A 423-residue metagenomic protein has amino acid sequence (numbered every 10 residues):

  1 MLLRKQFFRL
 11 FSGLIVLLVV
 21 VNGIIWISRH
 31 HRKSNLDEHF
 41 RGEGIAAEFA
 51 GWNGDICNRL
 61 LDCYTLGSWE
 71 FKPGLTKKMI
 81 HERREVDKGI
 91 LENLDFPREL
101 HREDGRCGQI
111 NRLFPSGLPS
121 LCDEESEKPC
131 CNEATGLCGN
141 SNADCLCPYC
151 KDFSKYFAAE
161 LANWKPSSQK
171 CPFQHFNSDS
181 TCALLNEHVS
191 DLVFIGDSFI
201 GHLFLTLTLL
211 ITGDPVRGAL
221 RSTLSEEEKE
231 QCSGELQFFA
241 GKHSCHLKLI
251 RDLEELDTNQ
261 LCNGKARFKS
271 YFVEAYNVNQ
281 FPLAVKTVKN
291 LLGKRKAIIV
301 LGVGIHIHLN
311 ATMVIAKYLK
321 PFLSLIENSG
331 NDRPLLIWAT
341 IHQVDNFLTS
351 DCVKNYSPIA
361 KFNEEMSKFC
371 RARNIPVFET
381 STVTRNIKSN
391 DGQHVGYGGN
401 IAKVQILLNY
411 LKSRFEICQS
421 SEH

Functional and structural regions predicted by a protein language model:
L2-H423: A compositional signature for long Ser/Thr(±Pro)-rich, low-complexity
